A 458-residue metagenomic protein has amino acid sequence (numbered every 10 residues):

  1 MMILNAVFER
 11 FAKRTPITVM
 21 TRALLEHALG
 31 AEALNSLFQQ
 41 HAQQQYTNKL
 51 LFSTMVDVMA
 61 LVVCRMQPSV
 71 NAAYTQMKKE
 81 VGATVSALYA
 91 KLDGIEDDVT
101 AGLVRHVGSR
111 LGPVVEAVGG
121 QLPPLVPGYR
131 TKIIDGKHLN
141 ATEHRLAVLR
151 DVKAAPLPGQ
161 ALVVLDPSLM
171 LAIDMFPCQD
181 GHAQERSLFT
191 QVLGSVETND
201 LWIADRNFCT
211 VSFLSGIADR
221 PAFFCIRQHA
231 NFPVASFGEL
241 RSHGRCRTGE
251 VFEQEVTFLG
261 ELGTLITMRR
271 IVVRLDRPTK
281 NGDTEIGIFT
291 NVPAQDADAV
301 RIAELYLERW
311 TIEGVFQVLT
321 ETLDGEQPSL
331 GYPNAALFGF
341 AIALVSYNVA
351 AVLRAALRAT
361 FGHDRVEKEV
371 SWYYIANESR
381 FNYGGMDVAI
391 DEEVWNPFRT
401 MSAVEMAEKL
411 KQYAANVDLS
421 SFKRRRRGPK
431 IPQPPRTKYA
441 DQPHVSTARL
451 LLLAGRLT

Functional and structural regions predicted by a protein language model:
M1-V70, E80-I95, G102-R110, V114 (+4 more regions): Single, function-defining residue in the core of a domain
N71-T75: Residues within the helices of the helix-turn-helix
